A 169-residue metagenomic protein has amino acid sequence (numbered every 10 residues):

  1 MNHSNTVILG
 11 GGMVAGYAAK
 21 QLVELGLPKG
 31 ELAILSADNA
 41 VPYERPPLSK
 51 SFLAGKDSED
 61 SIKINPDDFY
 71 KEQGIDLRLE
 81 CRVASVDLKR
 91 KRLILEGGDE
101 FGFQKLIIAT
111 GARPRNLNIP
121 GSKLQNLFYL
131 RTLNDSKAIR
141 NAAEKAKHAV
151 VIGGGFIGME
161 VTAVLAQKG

Functional and structural regions predicted by a protein language model:
M1-V7, K63-V150: FAD-binding core/adjacent interface of flavoenzyme oxidoreductases
N2-D76, V164-G169: Beta1-alpha1 glycine-rich phosphate/pyrophosphate-binding loop at the start of Rossmann-like nucleotide-binding domains
G11, F128, G154: Glycine- and other small-residue-rich loops at beta-strand/loop junctions that grip anionic moieties
M13, N39, A112-P114, N134 (+1 more regions): Residue-level detector of alpha-helix initiation sites
D38, V86-D87, G158-E160: Short secondary-structure capping/turn micro-motifs that flank functional sites
P42, F103, N116-L117, M159-V161: Glycine/Thr-rich phosphate-binding loops of Rossmann-like dinucleotide-binding domains
P47-K56, S85, A146-K147, I152: Helix-loop-beta segment of a Rossmann-like dinucleotide-binding subdomain
A138-G169: Rossmann-like NAD(P)H-binding beta-loop-alpha module
